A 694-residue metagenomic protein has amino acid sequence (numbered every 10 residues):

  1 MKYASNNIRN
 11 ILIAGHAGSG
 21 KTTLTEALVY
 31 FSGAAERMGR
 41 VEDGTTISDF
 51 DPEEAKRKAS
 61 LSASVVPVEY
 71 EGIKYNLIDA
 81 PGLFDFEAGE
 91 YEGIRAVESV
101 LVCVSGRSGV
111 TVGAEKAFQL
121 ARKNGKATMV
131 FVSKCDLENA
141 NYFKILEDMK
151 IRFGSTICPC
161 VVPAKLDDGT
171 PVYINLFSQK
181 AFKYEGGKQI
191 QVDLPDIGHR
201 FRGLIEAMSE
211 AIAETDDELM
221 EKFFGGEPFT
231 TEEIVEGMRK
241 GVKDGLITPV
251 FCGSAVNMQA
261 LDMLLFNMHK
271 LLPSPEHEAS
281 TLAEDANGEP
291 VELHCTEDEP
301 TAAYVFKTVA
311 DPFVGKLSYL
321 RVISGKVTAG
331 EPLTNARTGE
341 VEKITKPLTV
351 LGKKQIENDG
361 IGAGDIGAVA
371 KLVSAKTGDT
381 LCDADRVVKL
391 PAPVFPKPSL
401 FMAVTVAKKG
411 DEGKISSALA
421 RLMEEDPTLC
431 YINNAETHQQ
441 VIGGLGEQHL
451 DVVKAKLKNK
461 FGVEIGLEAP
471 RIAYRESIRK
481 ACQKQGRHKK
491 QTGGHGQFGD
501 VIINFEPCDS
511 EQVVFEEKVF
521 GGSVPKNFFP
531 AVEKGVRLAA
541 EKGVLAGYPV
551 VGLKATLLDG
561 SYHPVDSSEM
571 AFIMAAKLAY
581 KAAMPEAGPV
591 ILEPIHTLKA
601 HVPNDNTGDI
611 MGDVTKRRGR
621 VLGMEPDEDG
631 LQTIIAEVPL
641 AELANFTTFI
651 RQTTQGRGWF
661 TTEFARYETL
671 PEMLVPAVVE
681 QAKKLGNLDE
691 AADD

Functional and structural regions predicted by a protein language model:
M1-D694: Structural and coupling elements of P-loop NTPases
